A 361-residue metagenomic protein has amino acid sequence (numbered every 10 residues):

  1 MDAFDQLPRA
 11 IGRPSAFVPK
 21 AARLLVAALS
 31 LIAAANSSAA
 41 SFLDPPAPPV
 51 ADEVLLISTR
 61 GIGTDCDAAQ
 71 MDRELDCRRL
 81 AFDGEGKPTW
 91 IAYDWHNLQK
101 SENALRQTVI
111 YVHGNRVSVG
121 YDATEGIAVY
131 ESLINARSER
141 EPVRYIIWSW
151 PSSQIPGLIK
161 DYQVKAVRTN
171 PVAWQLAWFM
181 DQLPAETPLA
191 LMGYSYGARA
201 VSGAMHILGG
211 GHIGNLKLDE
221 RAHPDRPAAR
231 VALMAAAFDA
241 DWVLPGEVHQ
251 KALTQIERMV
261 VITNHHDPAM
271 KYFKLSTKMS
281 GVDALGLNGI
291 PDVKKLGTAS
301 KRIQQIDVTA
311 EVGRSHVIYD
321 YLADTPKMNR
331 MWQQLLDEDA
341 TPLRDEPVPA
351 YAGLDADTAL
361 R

Functional and structural regions predicted by a protein language model:
D5-L25: Bacterial N-terminal signal peptides that target proteins for export
L24-A33: Bacterial N-terminal signal peptides
A35-A39: Sec/Tat signal peptide C-region and signal peptidase I cleavage site
A40-L98, E102, R116-V117, T124 (+3 more regions): Lipolytic serine-hydrolase domain surface
Q107-G114: Short beta-strand element of the alpha/beta-hydrolase
V119-G120, R199: Loop/helix-junction capping segments adjacent to catalytic residues or to phosphate/diphosphate-binding pockets
G193, G197, V201: Gly/Ala-rich beta-loop-alpha elbow adjacent to hydrolase catalytic centers
